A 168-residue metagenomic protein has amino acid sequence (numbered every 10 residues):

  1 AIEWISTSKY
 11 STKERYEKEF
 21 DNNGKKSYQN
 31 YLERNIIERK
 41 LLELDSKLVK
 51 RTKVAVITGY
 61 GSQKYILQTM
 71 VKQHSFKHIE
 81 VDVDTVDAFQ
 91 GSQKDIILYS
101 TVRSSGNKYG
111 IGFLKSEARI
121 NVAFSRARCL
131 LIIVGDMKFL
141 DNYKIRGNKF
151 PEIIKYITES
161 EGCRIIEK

Functional and structural regions predicted by a protein language model:
A1-M70: Conserved helicase/translocase motor-coupling segment
K9-Y10, G61-Q63, A88, R103-S104 (+1 more regions): Short, glycine-/Ser/Thr-/acidic-enriched flexible segments
K13-R15, Y65-I66, S92-K94, G106-G110 (+1 more regions): Switch/connector loops and helix/strand junctions flanking conserved nucleotide-binding motifs in nucleotide-processing
R34-R39, G61, Y65, T69 (+4 more regions): Feature representing long, continuous alpha-helical segments
T52-A55, K72-V86: Conserved RecA-like helicase motor-core motifs
V71-Q73, G106-K168: Helicase C-terminal subdomain and adjacent C-terminal extension
D84, A88-S104, V122, L130-V134: A short beta-strand element within the Helicase C-terminal
